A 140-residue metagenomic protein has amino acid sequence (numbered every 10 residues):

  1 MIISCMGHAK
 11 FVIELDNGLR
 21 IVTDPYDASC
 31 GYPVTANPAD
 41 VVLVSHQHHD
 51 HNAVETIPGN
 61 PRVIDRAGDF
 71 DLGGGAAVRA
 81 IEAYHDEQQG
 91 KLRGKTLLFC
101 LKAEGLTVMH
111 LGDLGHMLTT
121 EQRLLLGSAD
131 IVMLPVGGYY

Functional and structural regions predicted by a protein language model:
M1-V41, H49, N60-I131, Y139: Core dinuclear metal-dependent hydrolase active-site scaffold
S45, P135: Conserved residues at the C-terminal ends of beta-strands
A53-P58: Metal-dependent catalytic neighborhoods of phosphoester/phosphodiester hydrolases
